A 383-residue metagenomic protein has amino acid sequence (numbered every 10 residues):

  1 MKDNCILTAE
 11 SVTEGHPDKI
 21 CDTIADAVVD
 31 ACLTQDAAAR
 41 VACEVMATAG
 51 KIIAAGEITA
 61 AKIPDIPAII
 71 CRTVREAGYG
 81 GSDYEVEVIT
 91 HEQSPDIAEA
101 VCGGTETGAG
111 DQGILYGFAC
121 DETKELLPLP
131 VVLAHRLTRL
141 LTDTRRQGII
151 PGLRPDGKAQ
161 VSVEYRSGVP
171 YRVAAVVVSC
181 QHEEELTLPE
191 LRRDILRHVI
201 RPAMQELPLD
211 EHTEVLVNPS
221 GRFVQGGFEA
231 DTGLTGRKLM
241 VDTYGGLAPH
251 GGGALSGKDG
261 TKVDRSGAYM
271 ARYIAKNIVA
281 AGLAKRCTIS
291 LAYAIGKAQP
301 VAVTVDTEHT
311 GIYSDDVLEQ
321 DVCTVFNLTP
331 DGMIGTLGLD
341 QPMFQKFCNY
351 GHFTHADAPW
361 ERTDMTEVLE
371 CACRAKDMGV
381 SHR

Functional and structural regions predicted by a protein language model:
M1-R40, V368, A375: N-terminal, positively charged regions that mediate nucleic acid binding
T8, A68, R75, G81-Q225 (+2 more regions): Glycine-rich, mobile lid/loop segments that gate access to catalytic sites or pores
E10-V12, H16-C21, T107-T123, V224-A248 (+2 more regions): Conserved phosphate/anionic-ligand binding catalytic regions in large, soluble enzymes, centered on
E14-L33, T123-R139, D259-G282: Alpha-helical support elements that line or immediately flank enzyme active sites and cofactor-binding pockets
A39-C43, G157-V163, T213-V217, L283-A294: A short glycine-rich, hydrophobically flanked beta-strand micro-motif that places a catalytic Asp/Glu for divalent metal
A42-A60, I295-Q299: Short, charge-patterned binding micro-sites
T48, R286, Y293-R383: Internal helix-turn-beta structural module
L186-V279: Glycine-rich anion/phosphate-binding loop at the beta-strand->alpha-helix junction
